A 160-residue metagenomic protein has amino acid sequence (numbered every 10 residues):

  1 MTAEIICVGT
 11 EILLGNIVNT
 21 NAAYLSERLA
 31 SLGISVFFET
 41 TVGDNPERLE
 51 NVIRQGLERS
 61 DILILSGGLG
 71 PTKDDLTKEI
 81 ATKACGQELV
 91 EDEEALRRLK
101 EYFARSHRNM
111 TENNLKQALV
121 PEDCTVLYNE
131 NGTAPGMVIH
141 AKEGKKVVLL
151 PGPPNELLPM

Functional and structural regions predicted by a protein language model:
M1-T40: Glycine-rich phosphate/diphosphate-binding loop of Rossmann-like nucleotide-binding domains
V8-T10, L65-K73, P151-G152: Glycine-rich beta-strand-to-loop/alpha-helix junction loops that act as flexible
F38-R48: Short beta->alpha junction loops
F38-T40, L65, L149: Short catalytic-loop micro-motif centered on adjacent basic/acidic residues
R48, L76-M160: Proline/glycine-rich low-complexity loops and linkers
E50-I53: TIR-domain catalytic/interaction hotspot
S60: An anion/phosphate-binding loop that grips the pyrophosphate of nucleotide cofactors and donors
